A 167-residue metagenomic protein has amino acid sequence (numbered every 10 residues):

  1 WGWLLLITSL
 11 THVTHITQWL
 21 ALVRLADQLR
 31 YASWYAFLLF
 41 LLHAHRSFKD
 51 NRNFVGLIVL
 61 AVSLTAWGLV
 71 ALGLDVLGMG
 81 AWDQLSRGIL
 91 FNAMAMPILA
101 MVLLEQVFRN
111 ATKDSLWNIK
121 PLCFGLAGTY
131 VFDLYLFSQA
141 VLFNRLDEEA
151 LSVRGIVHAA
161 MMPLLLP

Functional and structural regions predicted by a protein language model:
W1-M101, L122-L134, E149-L166: Individual alpha-helical transmembrane segments in multi-pass integral membrane proteins
L10-T14, E105-A111, V141-L142: Secondary-structure edge/capping motif, primarily at the C-terminal ends of alpha-helices and the immediately following
F108-K120: Hydrophobic, small-residue-rich membrane helices and short re-entrant helix-turn-helix hairpins that build
L136-V141, R145: Phosphate-binding active sites in nucleotide-utilizing proteins
